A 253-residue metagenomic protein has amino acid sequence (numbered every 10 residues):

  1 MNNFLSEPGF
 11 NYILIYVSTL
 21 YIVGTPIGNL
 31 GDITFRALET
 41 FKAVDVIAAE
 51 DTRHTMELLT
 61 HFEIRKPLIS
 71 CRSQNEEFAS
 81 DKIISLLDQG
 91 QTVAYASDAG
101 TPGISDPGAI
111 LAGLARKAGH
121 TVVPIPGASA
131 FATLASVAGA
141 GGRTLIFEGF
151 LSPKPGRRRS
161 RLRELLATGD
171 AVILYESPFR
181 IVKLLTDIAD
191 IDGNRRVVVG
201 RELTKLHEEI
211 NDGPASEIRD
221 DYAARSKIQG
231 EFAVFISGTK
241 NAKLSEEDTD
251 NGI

Functional and structural regions predicted by a protein language model:
F4, Y12, A171-I253: A contiguous loop/helix-start segment that scaffolds small-molecule binding in enzyme catalytic cores
Y12-S73: Glycine-rich, flexible N-terminal cofactor/catalytic loop recognition
T19-L20, Q91-A94, A171: Loop/turn-to-beta-strand initiation segments
F41-I47, G119-V123, A171-V172: Short active-site oxyanion
C71-E77, L151-K154: Conserved helicase motor
S80-S129: Glycine/small-residue-rich loop that forms an oxyanion/phosphate-binding "nest" at active or ligand-binding sites
I110-T168: Class I SAM-dependent methyltransferase SAM-binding "motif I" and its flanking Rossmann-like core
